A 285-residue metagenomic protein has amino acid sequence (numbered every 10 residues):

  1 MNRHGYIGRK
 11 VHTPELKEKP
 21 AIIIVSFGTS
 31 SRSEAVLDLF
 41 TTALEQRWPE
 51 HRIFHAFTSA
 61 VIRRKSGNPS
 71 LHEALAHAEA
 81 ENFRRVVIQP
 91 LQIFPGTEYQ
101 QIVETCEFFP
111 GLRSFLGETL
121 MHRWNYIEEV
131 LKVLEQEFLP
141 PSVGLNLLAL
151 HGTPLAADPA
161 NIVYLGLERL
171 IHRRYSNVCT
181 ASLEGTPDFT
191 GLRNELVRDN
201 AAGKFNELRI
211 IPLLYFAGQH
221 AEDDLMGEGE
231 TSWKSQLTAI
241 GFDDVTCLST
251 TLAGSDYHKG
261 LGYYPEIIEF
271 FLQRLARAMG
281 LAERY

Functional and structural regions predicted by a protein language model:
M1-Y285: Active-site-proximal alpha-helix that buttresses catalytic centers in soluble enzyme cores
